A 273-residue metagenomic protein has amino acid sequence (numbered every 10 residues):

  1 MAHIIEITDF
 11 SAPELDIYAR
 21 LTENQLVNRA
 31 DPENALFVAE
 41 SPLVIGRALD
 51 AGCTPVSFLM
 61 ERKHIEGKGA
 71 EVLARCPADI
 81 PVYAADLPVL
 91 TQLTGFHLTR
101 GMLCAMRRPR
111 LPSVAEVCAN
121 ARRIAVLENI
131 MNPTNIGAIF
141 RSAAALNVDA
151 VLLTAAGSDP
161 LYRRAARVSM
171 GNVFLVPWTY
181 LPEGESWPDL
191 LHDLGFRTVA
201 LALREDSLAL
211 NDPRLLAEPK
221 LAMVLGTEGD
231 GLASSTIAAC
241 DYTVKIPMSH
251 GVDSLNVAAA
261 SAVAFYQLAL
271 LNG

Functional and structural regions predicted by a protein language model:
M1-E71, G157-S158: Boundary-proximal intrinsically disordered activation/regulatory segments immediately upstream of a helical core
I5, P109-D206: RNA substrate-binding interface of SAM-dependent RNA methyltransferases
L49, C76, H192: Anion (oxyanion) recognition and catalysis
G67-D79, T236: Short, aromatic/basic amphipathic alpha-helical patches
R75-G95, T179: A glycine-rich helix N-cap at a beta->alpha junction
M102-C104, S142-L146, G157-V173, S234-G273: Structured adenosyl-cofactor binding patch, chiefly the S-adenosyl-L-methionine
V199-V252: Active-site/ligand-binding-proximal alpha/beta "capping" segment
